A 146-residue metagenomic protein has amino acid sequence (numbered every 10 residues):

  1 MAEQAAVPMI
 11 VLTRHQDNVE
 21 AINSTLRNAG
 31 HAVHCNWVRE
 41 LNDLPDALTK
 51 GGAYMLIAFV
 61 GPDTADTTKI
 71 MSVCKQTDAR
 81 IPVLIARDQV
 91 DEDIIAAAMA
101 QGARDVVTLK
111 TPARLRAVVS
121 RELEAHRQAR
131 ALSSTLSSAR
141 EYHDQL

Functional and structural regions predicted by a protein language model:
Q4-V7, T13-H31, N36-R39, P45-T135: N-terminal membrane insertion elements
L56, D144-Q145: Intrinsically disordered, low-complexity regions enriched in small/polar residues
S133-R140, D144: Signal-transmission coiled-coil "S-helix" linker that connects upstream sensory/regulatory modules
